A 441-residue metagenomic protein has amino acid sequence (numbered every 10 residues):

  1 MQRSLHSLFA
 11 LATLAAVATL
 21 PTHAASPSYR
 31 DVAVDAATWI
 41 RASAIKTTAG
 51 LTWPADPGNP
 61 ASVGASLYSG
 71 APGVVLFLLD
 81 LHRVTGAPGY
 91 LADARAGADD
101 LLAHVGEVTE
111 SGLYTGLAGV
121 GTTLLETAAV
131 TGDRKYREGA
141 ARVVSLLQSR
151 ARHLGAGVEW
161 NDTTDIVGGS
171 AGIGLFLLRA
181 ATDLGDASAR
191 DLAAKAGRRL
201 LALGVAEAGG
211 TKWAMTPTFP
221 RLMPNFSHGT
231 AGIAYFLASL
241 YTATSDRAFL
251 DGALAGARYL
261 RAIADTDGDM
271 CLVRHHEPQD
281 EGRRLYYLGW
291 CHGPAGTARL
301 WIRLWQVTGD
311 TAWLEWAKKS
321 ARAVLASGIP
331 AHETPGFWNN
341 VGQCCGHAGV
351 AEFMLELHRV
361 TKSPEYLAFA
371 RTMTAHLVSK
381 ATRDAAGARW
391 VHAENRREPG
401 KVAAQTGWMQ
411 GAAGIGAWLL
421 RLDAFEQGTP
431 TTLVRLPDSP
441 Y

Functional and structural regions predicted by a protein language model:
M1-H6: Positively charged n-region of N-terminal signal peptides that target proteins for export
S7-T19: Bacterial N-terminal signal peptides
A24-Y441: Glycan-recognition and catalytic cores of secretory/periplasmic carbohydrate-active enzymes
